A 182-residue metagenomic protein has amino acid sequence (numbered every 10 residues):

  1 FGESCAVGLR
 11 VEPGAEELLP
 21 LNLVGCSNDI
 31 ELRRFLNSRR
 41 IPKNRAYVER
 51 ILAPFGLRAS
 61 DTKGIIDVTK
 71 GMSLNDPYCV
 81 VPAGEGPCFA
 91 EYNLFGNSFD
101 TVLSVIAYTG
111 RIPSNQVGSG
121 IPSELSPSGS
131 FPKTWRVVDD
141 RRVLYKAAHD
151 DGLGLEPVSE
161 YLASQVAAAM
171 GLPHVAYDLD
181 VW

Functional and structural regions predicted by a protein language model:
F1-S114: P-loop NTPase switch module centered on the Walker A-proximal segment
G96-W182: Conserved ATP-binding subdomain of kinase catalytic cores across diverse folds
